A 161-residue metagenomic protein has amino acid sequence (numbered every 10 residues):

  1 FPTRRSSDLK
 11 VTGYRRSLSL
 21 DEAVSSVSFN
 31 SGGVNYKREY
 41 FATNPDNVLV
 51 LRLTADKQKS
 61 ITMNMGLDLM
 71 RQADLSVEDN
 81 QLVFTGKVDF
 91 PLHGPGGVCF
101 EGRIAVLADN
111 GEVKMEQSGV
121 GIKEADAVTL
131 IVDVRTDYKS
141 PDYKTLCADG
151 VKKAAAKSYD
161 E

Functional and structural regions predicted by a protein language model:
R4-E161: Aromatic-residue-lined binding/catalytic grooves and analogous aromatic/hydrophobic interfacial grooves in multimeric
